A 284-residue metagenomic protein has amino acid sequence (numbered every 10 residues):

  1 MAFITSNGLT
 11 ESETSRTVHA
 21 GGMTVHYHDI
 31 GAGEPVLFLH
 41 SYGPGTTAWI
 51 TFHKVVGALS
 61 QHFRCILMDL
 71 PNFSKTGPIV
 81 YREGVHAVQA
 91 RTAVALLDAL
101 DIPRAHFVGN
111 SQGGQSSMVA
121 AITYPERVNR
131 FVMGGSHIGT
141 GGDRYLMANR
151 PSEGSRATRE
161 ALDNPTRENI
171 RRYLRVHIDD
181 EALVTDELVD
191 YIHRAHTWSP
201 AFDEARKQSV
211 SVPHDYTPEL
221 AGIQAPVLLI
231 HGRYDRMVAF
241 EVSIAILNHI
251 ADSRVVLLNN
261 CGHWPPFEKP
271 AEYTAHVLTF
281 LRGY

Functional and structural regions predicted by a protein language model:
M23-K75: Conserved HGGG/HGGXW glycine-rich cap/lid loop of the alpha/beta-hydrolase fold
G57, L67-V108, A275: Active-site loop/oxyanion-hole signature of alpha/beta-hydrolase fold enzymes
G109, G113, S117: Gly/Ala-rich beta-loop-alpha elbow adjacent to hydrolase catalytic centers
M118-I122, N129-N164: Flexible "cap/lid" loop of the alpha/beta hydrolase fold
D143, D163-G222: Conserved alpha/beta-hydrolase catalytic His-Asp/Glu region
I223, L229-H231: Short beta-strand/loop motif that positions the catalytic acidic residue of the alpha/beta-hydrolase fold
Y234-V238: Acidic catalytic loop of the alpha/beta-hydrolase fold
S253-Y284: Catalytic active-site module of serine/aspartate enzymes centered on a nucleophile-bearing elbow/loop
